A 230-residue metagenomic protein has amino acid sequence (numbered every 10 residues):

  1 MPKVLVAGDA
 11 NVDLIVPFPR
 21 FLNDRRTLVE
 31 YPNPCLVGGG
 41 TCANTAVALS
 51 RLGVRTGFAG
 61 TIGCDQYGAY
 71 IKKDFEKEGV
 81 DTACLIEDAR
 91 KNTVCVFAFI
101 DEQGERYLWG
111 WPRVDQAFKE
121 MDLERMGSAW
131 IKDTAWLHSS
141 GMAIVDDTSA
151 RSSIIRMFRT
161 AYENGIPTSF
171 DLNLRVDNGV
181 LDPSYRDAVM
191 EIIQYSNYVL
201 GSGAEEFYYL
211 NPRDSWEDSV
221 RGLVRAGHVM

Functional and structural regions predicted by a protein language model:
M1-V80: Glycine-rich phosphate/adenosyl-contacting loop at the front of the ribokinase-like
A10, M142, L172: Active-site metal-binding loops of divalent metal-dependent hydrolases
T27-V29, V54-G141: Conserved N-terminal subdomain of the carbohydrate kinase-like
P34-L36, P112-K119, V145-D147, R175-V180 (+1 more regions): Short, flexible loop segments at the rims of nucleotide/cofactor-binding pockets, characterized by
S50, E76, R159-E163, I193: Anion (oxyanion) recognition and catalysis
N164, L174-M230: Conserved phosphate/ATP/ADP-binding segment of small-molecule kinases
